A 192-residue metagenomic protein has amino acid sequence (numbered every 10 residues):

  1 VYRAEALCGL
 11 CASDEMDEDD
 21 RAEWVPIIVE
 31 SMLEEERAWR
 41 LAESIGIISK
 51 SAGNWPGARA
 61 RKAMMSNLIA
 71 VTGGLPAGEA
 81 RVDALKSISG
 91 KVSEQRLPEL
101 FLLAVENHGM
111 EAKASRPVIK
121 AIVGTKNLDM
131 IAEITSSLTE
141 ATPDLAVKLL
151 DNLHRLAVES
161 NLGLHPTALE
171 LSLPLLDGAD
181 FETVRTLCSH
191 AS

Functional and structural regions predicted by a protein language model:
V1-S192: Non-catalytic tandem-repeat scaffold regions and their flanking low-complexity/translocation tails
